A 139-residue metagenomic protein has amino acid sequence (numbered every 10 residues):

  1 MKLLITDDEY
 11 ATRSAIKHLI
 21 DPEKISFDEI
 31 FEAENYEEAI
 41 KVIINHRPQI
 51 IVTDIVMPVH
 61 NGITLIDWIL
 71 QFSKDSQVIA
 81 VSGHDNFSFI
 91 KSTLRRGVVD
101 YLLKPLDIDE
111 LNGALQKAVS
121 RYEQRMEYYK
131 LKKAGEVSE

Functional and structural regions predicted by a protein language model:
D7, D54: Active-site residues of response regulator receiver
Y10-F31: Two-component/phosphorelay signaling modules centered on CheY-like receiver
E32-I50: Acidic, metal-coordinating helix/loop segments flanking the phosphotransfer/catalytic sites of two-component signaling
N35, N61-T64, S82: Acidic catalytic/metal-coordinating carboxylates
K41, I63-K74: Short amphipathic alpha-helix used as the core "switch/output" element in two-component signaling
M57: Receiver (REC) domain active-site loop signature in two-component systems and cognate sites in sensor histidine kinases
T64, D85-D100: Alpha4 helix (beta4-alpha4-beta5 surface) of REC/receiver domains from two-component response regulators
L94, D100, L106-E139: Interdomain helical linkers/hinges and coiled-coil/dimerization scaffolds that transmit conformational signals
